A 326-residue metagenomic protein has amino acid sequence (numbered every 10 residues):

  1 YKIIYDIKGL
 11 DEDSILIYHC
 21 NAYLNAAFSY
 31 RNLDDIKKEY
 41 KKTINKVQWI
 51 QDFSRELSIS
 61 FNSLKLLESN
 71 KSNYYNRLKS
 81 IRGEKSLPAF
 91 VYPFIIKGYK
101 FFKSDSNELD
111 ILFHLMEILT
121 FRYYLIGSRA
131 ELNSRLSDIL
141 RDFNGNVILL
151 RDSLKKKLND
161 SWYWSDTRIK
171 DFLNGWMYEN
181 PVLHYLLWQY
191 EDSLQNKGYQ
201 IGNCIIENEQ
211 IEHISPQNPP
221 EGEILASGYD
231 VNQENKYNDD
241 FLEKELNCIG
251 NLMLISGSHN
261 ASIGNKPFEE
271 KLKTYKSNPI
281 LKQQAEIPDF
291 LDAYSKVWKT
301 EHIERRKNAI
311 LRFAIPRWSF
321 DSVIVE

Functional and structural regions predicted by a protein language model:
Y1-K2, I96, F113, E117 (+4 more regions): Short, well-ordered alpha-helical packing segments
Y1-N25, G264-K266, E270-V325: Glycine- and hydrophobic-rich flexible loops that cap the catalytic core of alpha/beta enzyme folds
Y1-W188, D289-Y294, R317-S319: A cross-family structural signal marking well-folded subdomains
D34, V325-E326: N-terminal intrinsically disordered, low-complexity tails enriched in polar/charged
I111, M116, E207, K299-E301: A general, composition-driven signal for non-globular sequence regions
G145-A285: Betabetaalpha-Me/HNH-type nuclease active-site subdomain
